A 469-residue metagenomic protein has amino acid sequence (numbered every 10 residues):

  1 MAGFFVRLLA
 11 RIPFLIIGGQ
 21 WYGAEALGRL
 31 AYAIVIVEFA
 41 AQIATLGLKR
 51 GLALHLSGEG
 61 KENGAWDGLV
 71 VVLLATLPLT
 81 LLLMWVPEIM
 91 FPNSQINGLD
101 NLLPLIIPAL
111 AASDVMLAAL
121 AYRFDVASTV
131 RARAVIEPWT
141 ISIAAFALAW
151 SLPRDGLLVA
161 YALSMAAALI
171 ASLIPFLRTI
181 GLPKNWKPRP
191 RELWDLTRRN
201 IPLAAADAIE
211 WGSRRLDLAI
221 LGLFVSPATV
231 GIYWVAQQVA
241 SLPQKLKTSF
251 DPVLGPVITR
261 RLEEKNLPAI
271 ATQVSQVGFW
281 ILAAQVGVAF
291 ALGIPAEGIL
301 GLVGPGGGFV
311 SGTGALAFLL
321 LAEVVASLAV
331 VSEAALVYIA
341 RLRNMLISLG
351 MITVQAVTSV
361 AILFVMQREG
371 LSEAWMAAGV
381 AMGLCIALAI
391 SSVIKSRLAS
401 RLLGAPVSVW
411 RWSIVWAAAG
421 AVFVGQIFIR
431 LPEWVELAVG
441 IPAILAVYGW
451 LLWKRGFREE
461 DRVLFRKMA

Functional and structural regions predicted by a protein language model:
M1-I12, A160-F176, R189-R260, W280 (+3 more regions): Transmembrane helical elements of multi-pass membrane transporters/channels
M1-L8, A33, V37-I89, N97-P104 (+2 more regions): Membrane-water interface segments that mark the loop-to-transmembrane alpha-helix transition
R11, E38, Q42-G60, A121-Y122 (+2 more regions): Helix-loop junctions and terminal segments of transmembrane helices in multi-pass membrane transport/translocation
A44-T45, D67-Q95, F146, W150 (+3 more regions): Alpha-helical transmembrane segments of multi-pass membrane transport and lipid-handling proteins
H55, G60, L110-V135, A317-M351 (+1 more regions): Membrane-interface junctions at transmembrane-helix termini in multi-pass inner-membrane proteins
N101, R131-G181, A240, L349-V357 (+2 more regions): Hydrophobic alpha-helical transmembrane segments
N101, R154-Y161, S172-R214, V253 (+3 more regions): Interhelical loop/hinge segments that connect adjacent transmembrane helices in multipass membrane
A405, V424-A469: Membrane-proximal transmembrane or re-entrant/amphipathic helices at the cytosolic face
